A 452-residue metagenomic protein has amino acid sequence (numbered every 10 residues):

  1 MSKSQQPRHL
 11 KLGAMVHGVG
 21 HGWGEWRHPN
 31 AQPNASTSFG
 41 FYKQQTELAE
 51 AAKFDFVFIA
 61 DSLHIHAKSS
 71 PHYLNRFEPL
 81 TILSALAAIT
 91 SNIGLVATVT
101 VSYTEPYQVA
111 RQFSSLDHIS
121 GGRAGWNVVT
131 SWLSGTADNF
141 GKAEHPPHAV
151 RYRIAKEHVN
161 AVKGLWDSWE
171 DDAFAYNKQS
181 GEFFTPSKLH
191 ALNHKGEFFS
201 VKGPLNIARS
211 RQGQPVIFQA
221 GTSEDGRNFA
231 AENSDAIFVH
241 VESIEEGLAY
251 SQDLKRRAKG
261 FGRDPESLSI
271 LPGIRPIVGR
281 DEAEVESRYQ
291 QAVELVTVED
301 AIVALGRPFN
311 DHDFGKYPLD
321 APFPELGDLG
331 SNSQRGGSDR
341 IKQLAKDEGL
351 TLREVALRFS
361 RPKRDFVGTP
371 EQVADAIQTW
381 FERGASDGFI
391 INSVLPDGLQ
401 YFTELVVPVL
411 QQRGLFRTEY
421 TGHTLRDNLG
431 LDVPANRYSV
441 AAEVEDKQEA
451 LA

Functional and structural regions predicted by a protein language model:
S2-G20, A149-Q212, E245-L248, Q252 (+2 more regions): An alpha-helical appendage that flanks or caps ligand/catalytic pockets
S2-I89, Q212-P215, L329, H423 (+2 more regions): N-terminal beta1-alpha1-beta2 module of alpha/beta enzyme domains
Q6-P7, E47-A51, L83-S91, D117-R123 (+2 more regions): Acidic (Asp/Glu)-rich catalytic clusters
L10-A14, V57-I59, I93-V99, G122-V128 (+5 more regions): Hydrophobic faces of well-ordered beta-strands that scaffold small-molecule active sites in alpha/beta enzyme cores
L12, A49, K53, L86 (+9 more regions): Conserved, mostly hydrophobic/aromatic
E25-G40, T98-Q108, A143-H145, A149 (+3 more regions): Active-site mouth loops of central-metabolism enzymes
S70-V96, K259-F261, Q400-T418: Alpha-helix-loop-beta-strand connector modules within alpha/beta enzyme cores
I89, G94-F140, P146-A149, I154-H158: Hydrophobic or amphipathic alpha-helical targeting/insertion segments
